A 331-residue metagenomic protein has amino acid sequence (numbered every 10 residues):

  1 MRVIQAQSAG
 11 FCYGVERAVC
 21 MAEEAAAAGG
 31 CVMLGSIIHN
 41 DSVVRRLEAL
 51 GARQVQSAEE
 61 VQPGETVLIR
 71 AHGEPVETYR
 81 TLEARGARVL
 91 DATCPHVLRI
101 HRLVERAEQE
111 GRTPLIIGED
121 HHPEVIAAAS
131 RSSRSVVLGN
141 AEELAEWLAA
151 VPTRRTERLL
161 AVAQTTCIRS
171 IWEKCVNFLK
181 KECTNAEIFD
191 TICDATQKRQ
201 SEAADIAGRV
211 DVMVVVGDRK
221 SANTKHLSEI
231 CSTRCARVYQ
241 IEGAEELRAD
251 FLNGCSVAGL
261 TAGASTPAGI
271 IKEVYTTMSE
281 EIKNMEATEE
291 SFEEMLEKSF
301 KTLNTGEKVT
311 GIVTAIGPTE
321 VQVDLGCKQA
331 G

Functional and structural regions predicted by a protein language model:
M1-I282: The feature marks the mature, well-folded catalytic cores of soluble enzymes
K283-G331: Single-stranded RNA-binding regions, centering on S1/OB-family and related RNA-binding modules
